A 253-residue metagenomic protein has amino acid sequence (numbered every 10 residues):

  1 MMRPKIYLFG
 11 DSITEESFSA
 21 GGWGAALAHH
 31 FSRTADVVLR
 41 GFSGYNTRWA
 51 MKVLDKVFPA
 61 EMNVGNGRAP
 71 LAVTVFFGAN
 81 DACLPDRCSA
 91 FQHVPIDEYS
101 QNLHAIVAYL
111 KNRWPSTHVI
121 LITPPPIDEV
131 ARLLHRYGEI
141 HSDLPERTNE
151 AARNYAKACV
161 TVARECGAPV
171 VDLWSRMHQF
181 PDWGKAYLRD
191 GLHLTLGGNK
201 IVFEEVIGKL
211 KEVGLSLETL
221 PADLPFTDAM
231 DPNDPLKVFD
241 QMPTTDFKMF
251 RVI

Functional and structural regions predicted by a protein language model:
M2-P115, L121, D228-I253: Conserved SGNH/GDSL esterase-like catalytic core that processes O-acyl groups on lipids and polysaccharides
M2-R3, A69, I122, T161 (+3 more regions): Conserved catalytic region of serine esterases and O-acyltransferases that act on ester linkages in lipids
E16, T47, E129, H178-F180: Generic structural signal for helix capping and beta-alpha/helix-loop junctions
A26-H30, Y109, R113, A158-C166 (+2 more regions): Alpha-helical structural signal in soluble globular domains
C83-H93, V130-I140, K185-Y187: Surface-exposed, active-site-proximal loop segments in enzymatic domains
Y99-I106, Y155, C159, V202 (+1 more regions): Alpha-helical packing segments of well-folded alpha/beta enzyme cores
T123-P126, L173-S175: Short, well-ordered beta-to-alpha junction loops that form the rim of enzyme active sites and present histidine/acidic
E129-L173, L196-K200: Substrate-gating cap/lid alpha-helix
